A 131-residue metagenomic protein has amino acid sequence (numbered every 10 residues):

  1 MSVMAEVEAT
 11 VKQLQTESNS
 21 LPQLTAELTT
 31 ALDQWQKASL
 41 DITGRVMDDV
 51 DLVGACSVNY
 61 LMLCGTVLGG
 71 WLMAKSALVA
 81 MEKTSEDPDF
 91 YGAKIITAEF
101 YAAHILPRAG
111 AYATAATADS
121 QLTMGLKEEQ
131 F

Functional and structural regions predicted by a protein language model:
M1: Gly/Pro-rich active-site capping loops and adjacent beta-alpha segments that organize cofactor/substrate pockets
M4-F131: C-terminal amphipathic alpha-helical interaction region
